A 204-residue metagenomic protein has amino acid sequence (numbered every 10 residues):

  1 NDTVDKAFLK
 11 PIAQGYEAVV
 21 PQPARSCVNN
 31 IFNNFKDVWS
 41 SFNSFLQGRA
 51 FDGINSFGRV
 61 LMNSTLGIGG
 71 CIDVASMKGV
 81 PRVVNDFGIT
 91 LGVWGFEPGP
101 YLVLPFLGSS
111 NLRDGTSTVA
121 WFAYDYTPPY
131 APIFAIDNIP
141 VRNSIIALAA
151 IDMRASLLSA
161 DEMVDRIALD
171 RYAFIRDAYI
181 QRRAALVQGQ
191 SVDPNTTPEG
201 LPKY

Functional and structural regions predicted by a protein language model:
N1-K6, K10: Mature N-terminal segment immediately following signal peptide/propeptide cleavage in secreted/periplasmic
K10-P23: Membrane interface segments of multi-pass transport proteins and intramembrane proteases
S26: A small/polar active-site loop signature that marks catalytic segments
N30-L112: Mid-length scaffold segments of soluble, non-membrane domains
W94-Y204: A structured, mid-to-C-terminal "fold-capping" secondary-structure block
